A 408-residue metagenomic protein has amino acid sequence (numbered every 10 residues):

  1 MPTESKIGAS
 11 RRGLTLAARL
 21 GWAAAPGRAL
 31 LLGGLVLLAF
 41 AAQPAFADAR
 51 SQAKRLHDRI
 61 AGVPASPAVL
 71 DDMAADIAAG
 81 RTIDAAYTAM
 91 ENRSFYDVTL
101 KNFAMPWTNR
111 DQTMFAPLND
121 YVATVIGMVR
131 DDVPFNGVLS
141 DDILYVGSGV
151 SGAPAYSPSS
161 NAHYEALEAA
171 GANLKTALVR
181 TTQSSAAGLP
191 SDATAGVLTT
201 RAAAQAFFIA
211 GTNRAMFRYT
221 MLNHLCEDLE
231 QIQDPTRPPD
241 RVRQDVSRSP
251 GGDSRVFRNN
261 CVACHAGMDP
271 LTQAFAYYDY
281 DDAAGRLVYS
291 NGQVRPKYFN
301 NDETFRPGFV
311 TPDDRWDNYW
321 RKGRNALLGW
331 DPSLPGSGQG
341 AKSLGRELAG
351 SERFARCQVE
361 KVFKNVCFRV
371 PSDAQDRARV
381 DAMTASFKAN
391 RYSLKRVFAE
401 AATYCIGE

Functional and structural regions predicted by a protein language model:
M1-A25: N-terminal secretory signal peptides that target proteins for export/translocation
G27-A41: Bacterial N-terminal signal peptides
A41-A49: Boundary at the C-terminal end of the N-terminal hydrophobic targeting segment
D48-D84, A89: N-terminal mature-domain "stem" immediately C-terminal to a signal peptide or N-terminal signal-anchor/transmembrane
D84-L271, A349, R353, F363-V366 (+2 more regions): Extended surface/linker regions that mediate inter-domain or inter-protein docking in multi-component redox
Y87, A187, T199, A203-N213 (+6 more regions): Electron-transfer interface patches adjacent to heme c in soluble/periplasmic c-type cytochromes and di-/multiheme
Q273-D279: Short cysteine/histidine-rich zinc-coordinating motifs and their immediately flanking basic loops
N390-E408: Helix-rich, typically C-terminal accessory recognition domains appended to large enzymatic cores
